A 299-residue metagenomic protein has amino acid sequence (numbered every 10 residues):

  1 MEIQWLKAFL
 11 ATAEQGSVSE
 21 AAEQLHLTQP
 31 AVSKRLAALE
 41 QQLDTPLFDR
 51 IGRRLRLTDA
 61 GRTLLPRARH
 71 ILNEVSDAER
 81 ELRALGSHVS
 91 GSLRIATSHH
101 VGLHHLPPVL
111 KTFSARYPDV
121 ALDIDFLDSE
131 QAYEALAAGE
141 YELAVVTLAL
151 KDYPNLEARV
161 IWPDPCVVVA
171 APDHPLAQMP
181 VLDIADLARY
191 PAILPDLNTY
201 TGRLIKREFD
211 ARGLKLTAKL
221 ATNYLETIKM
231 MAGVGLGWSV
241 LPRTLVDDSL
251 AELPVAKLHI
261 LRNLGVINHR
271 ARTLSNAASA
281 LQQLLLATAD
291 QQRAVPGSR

Functional and structural regions predicted by a protein language model:
L10-P30: Short helix-boundary/capping micro-motifs
E40-L57, R62: A short LG(V/I)-centered, amphipathic sequence patch enriched for acidic residue(s) preceding the LG motif
S90-Y153, A221-T222: Central regulatory/effector-binding core of bacterial HTH transcription factors
H105, P254-V295: A late-sequence structural motif
R116, L127-Y190, R243-S249, H259-I260: Acidic, Gly/Pro-rich loop/turn segments at junctions of secondary structure
D128-Y141, T147, N198-A251: Hydrophobic hinge/microswitch elements
Y153-D164, E226-T273: Beta-alpha-beta core module
A177, P191-R212, L274-Q282, A289-S298: Secondary-structure junction motif
